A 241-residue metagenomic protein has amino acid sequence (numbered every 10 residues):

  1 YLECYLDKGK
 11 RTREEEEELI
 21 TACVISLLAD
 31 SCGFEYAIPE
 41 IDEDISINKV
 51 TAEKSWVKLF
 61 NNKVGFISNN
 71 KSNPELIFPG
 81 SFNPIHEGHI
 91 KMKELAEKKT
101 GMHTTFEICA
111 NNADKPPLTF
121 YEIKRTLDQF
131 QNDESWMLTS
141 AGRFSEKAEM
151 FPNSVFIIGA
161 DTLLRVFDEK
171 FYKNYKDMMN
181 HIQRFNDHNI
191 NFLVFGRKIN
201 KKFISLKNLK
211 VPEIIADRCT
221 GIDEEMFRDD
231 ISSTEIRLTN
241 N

Functional and structural regions predicted by a protein language model:
Y5-E17, A22-N241: Nucleotidyltransferase catalytic core that binds NTPs
